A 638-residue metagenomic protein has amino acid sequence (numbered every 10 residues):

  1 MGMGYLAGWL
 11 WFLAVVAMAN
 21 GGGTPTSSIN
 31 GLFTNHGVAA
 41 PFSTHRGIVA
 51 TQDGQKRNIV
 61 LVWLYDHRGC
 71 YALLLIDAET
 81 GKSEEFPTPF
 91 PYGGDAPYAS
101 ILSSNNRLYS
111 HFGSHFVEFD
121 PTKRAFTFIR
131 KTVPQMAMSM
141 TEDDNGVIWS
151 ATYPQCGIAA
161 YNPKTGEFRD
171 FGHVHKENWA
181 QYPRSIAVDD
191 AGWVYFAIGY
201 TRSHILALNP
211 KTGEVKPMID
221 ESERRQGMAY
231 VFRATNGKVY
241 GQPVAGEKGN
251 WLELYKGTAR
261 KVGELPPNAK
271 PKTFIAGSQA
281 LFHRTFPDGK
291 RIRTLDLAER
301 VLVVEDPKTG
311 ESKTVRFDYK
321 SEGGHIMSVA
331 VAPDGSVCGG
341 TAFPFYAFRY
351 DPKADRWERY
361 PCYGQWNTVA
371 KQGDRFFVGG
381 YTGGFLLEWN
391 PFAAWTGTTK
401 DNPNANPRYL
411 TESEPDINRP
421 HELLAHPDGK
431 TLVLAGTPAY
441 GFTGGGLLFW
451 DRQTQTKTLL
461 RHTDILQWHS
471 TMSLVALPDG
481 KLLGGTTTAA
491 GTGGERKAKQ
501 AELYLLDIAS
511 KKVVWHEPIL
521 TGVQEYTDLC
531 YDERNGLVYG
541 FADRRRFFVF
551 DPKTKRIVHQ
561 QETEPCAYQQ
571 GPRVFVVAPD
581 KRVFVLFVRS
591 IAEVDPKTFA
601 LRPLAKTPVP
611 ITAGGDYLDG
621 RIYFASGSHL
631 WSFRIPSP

Functional and structural regions predicted by a protein language model:
N35-S43, P87-Y92, I129-V133, G172-N178 (+9 more regions): Surface loop/turn motifs at the tips and blade-to-blade linkers of beta-strand repeat domains
P41-T51, G93-I101, P134-E142, W179-I186 (+9 more regions): Repeated scaffold domains used in trafficking and secretory/extracellular systems, primarily beta-propellers
I59-W63, R107-S110, V147-S150, V194-A197 (+9 more regions): Conserved beta-propeller blade signature
Y65, L434-G444, G484-Q500: Short, conserved, GDST-rich strand-edge loop motifs in beta-rich repeat architectures
Y65-D66, S114, P154, Y200-T201 (+9 more regions): Residue-level signature of beta-propeller blades and closely related beta-rich strand-turn architectures in secreted
A72-L74, H115-V117, G157-A159, H204-L206 (+9 more regions): A short loop-to-beta-strand structural motif that recurs across blades of beta-propeller domains
A78-G81, D120-R124, N162-G166, N209-G213 (+9 more regions): Short loop/turn segments that connect beta-strands within beta-propeller blades
V609-P638: Blade-level signature of beta-propeller repeat domains, shared across WD40, Kelch, NHL, RCC1 and BNR/Asp-box propellers
